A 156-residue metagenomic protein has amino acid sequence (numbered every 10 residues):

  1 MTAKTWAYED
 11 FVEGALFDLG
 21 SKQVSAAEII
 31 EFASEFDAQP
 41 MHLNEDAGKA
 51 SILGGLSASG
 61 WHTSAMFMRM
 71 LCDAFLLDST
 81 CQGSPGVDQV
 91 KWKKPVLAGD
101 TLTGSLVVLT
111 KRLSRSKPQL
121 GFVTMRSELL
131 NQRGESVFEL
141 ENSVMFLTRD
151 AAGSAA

Functional and structural regions predicted by a protein language model:
M1-G86, R149-A156: Hot-dog-fold acyl-thioester-processing enzymes
M1-V12, W92-A156: HotDog/MaoC-like acyl-thioester-processing domains
L77-Q82, V90-A98: Mid-chain, well-packed structural core segment of small domains
